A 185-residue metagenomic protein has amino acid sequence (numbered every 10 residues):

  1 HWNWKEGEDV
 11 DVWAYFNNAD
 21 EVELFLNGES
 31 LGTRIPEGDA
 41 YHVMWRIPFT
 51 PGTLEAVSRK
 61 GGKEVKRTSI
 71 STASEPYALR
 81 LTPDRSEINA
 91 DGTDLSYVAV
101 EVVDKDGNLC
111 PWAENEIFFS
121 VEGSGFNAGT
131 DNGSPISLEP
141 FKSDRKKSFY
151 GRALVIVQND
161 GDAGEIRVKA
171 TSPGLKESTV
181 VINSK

Functional and structural regions predicted by a protein language model:
H1-K66, P83, V103-D106: Long hydrophobic segments that form regular secondary structure
W2-E8, E87-S96: Short, solvent-exposed loop/linker segments at the N-terminal edge of repeated beta-sheet extracellular domains
V12-F16, V57, T82, T93-P111 (+2 more regions): Beta-strand-rich structural segments
R34-I35, Y77-L81, F118-S137: Short aromatic-acidic-glycine turn motif
V43-F49, P140-G161: Short, hydrophobic beta-strand segments
F49-T53, T93-L95, A163-E165: Extracellular Ig-like/FN3 beta-sandwich strand-entry sites
G62-E75, K176-K185: Edge beta-strands of extracellular beta-sandwich domains
A73-D91: Low-complexity, acidic Ser/Thr/Pro/Gly-rich terminal tails and inter-domain linkers that flank the onset of structured
